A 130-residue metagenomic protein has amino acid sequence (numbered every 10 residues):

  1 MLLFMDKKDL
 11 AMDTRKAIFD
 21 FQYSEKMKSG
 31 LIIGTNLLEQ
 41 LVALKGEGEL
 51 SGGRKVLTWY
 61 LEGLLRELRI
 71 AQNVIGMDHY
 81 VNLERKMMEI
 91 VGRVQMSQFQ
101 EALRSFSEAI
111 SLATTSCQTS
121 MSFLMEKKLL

Functional and structural regions predicted by a protein language model:
L2-L130: Long, charged/polar, soluble alpha-helical segments
